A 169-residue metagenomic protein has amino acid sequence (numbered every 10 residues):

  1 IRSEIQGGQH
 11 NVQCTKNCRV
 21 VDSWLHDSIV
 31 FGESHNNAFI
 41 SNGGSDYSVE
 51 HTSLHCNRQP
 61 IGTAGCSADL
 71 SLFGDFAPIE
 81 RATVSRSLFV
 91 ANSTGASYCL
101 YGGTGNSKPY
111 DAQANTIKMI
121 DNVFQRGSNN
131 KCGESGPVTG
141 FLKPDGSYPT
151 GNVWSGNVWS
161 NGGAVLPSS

Functional and structural regions predicted by a protein language model:
I1-H10, K16-V30, S45-P60, I79-A91 (+2 more regions): Right-handed parallel beta-helix
I5-N11, F31-N42, G62-F76, T94-P109 (+1 more regions): Extracellular beta-strand/beta-solenoid scaffold signature
A112: Short, conserved loop/helix-junction motifs that constitute active-site signature segments in enzyme catalytic cores
F124, N130-S169: Leucine-rich solenoid repeat scaffolds
